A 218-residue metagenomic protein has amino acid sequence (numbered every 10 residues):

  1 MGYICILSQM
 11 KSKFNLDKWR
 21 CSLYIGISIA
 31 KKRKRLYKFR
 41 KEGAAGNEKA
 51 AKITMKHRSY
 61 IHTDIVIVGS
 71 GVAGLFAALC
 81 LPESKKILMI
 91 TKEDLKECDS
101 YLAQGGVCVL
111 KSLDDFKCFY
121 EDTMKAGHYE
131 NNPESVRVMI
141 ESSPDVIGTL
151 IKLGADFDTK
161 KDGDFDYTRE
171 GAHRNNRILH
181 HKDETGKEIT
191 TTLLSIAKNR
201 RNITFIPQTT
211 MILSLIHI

Functional and structural regions predicted by a protein language model:
W19, I25, I29-I65, E83-S84: Extreme N-terminal leader/targeting segments of oxidoreductases
R40, H57, T91-L215: Conserved N-terminal/central alpha/beta ligand/cofactor-binding core
I61-T63, E83-K86, Q104, R200-N202: Short coil/turn connectors at secondary-structure junctions
I65-L88: N-terminal Rossmann-like FAD-binding beta1-loop-alpha1 element of flavoenzymes
